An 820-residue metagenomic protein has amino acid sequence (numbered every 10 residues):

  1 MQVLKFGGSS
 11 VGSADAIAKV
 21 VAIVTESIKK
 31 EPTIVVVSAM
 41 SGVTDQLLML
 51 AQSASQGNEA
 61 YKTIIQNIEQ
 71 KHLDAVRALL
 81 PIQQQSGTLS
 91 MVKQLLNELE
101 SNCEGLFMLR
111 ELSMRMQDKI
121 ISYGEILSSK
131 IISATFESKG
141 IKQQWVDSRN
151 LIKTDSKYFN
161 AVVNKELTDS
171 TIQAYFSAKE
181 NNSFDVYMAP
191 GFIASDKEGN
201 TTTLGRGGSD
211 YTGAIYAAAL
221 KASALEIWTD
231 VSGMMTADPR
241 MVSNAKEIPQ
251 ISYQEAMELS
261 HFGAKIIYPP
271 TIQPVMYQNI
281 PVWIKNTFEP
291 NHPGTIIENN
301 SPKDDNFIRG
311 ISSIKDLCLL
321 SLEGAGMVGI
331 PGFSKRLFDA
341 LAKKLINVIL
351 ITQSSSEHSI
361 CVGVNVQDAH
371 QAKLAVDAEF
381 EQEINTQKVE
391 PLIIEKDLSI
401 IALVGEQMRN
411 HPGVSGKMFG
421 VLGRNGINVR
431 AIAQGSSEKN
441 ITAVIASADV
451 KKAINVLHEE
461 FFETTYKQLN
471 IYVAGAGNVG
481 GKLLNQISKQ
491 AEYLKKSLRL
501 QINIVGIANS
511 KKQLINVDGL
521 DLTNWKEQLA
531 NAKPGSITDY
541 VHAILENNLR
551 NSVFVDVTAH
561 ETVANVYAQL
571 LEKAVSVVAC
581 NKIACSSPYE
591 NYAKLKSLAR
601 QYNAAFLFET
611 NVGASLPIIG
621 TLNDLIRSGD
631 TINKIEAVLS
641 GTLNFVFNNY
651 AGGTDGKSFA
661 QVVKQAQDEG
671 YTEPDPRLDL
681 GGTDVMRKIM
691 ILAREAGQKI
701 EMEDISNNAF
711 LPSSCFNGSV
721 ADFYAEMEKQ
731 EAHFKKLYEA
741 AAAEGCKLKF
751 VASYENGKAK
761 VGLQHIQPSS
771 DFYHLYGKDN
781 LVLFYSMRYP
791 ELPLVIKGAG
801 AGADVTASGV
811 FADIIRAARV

Functional and structural regions predicted by a protein language model:
M1-I267, I272: Nucleotide/pyrophosphate-binding catalytic subdomain
Y175-E180, Y602-N603, L607-E669, D679-T683 (+1 more regions): Rossmann-like NAD(P)H-binding beta-loop-alpha module
Y253-F288, I454, Q486: Phosphate/diphosphate-binding loops
N291-N485, Q490, N780, G802-A803 (+1 more regions): A conserved regulatory-domain signal marking ACT and ACT-like small-molecule sensing domains and adjacent regulatory
A402, K634-L639, N644-F647, A651 (+2 more regions): Catalytic, metal-anchored helix/loop core of enzyme active sites in primary metabolism
N470-A476, G480-E572: N-terminal glycine-/serine-/threonine-rich beta1-alpha1-beta2 phosphate-ribose binding loop of Rossmann-like
H560-K573, K582-T610, A614-L622: Rossmann-fold NAD(P)-binding glycine/threonine-rich loop
N649, G653, K657-H774, D779: Substrate-binding/catalytic subdomain of NAD(P)-dependent oxidoreductase enzymes
